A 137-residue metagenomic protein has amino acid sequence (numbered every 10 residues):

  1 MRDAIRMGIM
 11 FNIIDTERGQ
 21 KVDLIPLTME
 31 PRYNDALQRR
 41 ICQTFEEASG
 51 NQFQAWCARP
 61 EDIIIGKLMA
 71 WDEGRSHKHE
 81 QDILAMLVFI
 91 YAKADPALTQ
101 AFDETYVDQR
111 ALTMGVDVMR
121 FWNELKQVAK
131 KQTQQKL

Functional and structural regions predicted by a protein language model:
M1-L137: Compositionally biased terminal segments of proteins
